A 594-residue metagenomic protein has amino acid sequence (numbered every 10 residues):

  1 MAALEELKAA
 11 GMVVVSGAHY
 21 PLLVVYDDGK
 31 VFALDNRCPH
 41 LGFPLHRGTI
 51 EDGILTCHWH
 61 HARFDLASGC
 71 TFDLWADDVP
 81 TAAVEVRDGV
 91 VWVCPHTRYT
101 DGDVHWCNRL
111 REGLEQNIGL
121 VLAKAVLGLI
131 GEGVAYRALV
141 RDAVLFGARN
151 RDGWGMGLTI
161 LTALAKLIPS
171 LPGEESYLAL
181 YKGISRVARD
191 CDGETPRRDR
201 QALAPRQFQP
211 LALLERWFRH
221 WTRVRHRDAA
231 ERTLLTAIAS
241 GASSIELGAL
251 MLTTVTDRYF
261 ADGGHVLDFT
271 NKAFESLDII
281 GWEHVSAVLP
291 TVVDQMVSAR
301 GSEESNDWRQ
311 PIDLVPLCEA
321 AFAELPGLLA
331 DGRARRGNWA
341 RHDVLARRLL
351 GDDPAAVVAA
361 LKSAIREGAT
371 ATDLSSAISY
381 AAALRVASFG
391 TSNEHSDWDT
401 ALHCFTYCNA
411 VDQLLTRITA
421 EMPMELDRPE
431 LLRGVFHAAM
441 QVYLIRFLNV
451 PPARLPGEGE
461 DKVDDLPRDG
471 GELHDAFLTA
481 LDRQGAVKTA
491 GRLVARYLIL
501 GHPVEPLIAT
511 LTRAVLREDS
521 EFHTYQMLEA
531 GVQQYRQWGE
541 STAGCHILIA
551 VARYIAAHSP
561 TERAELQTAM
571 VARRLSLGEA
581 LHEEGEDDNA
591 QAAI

Functional and structural regions predicted by a protein language model:
M1-D52, P80-N108: N-terminal pre-ligand scaffold of iron-sulfur
C38, C57-H60: Short cysteine clusters
P44-E51, R63-L74: Iron-sulfur (Fe-S) cluster-binding segments and ferredoxin-like electron-carrier domains, especially [2Fe-2S]
D52-H58, T71-P80: Short cysteine/histidine-rich metal-coordination sites, predominantly Zn2+-binding motifs
G89, V93-I594: Mature, well-folded catalytic/scaffold domains that follow N-terminal targeting or propeptide regions
